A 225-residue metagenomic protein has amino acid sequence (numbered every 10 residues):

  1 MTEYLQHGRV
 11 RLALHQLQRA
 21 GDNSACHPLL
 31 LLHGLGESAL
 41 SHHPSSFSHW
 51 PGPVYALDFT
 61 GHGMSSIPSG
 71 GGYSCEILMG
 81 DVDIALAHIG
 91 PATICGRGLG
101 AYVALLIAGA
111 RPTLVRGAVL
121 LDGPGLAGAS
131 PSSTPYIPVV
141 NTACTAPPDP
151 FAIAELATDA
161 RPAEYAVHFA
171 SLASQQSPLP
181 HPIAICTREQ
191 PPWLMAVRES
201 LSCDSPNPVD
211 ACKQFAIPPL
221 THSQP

Functional and structural regions predicted by a protein language model:
M1-L29, G90, A157-A160, Q175-S177 (+2 more regions): Alpha/beta-hydrolase fold catalytic core
V10-M64: Conserved HGGG/HGGXW glycine-rich cap/lid loop of the alpha/beta-hydrolase fold
L30-G34, R97, D122: The conserved beta1-alpha1 loop
S41-H43, S65-G71, S130-P131: Conserved catalytic-core motifs of eukaryotic protein kinase domains, centered on the activation segment
Y55-T93, P225: Active-site loop/oxyanion-hole signature of alpha/beta-hydrolase fold enzymes
G96-A104: Gly/Ala-rich beta-loop-alpha elbow adjacent to hydrolase catalytic centers
G109, R116-T145: Flexible "cap/lid" loop of the alpha/beta hydrolase fold
T142-L194: The feature captures the conserved acid-bearing segment of alpha/beta-hydrolase catalytic domains
